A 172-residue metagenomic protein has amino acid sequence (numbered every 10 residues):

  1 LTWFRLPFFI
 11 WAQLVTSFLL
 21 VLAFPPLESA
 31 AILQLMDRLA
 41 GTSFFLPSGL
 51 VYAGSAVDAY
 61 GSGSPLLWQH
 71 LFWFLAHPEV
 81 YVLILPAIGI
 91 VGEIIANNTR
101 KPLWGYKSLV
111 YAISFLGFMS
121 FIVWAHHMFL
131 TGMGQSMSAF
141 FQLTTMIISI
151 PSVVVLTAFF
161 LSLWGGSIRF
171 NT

Functional and structural regions predicted by a protein language model:
L1-T172: ...captures the hydrophobic TM-helix bundle architecture rather than a specific catalytic motif, and can also fire on
